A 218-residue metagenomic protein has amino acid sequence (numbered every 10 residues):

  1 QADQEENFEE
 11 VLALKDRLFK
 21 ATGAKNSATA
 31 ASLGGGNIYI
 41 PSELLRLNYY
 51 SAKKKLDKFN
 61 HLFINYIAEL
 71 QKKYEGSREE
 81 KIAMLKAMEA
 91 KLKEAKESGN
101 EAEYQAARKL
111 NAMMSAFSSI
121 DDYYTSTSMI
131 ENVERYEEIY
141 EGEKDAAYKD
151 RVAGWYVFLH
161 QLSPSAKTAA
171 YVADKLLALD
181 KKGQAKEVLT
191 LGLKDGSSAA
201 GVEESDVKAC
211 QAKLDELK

Functional and structural regions predicted by a protein language model:
Q1, R46, A87, K91 (+5 more regions): Structural register within alpha-helical repeat arrays
A2, Y50, Y124, Y136 (+2 more regions): Residue at a conserved register position within TPR or TPR-like alpha-solenoid repeats
E5, K53, E143-A146, L179: Structural motif corresponding to the intra-repeat A-B loop/turn of tetratricopeptide repeats
F8-L18, L56-L70, Y104-N111, A147-L159 (+1 more regions): Alpha-helical repeat scaffolds
K15, T22, N26, F63 (+7 more regions): Alpha-helical junction/boundary sensor with strong preference for TPR arrays
G23-L33, L70-I82, A166-T168, G196-C210: Boundary/linker segments of alpha-helical solenoid repeat arrays
S32-Y39, M84, I120-T125, M129-N132 (+4 more regions): Residues that mark the junctions of alpha-helical repeat units in TPR/alpha-solenoid scaffolds
E43, F63, L85-M88, S126-M129 (+4 more regions): TPR repeat positional signature
